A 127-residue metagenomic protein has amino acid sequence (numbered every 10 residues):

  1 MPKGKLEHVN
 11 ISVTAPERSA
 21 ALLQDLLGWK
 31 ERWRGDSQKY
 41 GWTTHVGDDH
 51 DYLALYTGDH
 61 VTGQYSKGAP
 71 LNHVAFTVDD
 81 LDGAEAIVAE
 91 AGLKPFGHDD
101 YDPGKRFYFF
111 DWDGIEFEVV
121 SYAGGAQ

Functional and structural regions predicted by a protein language model:
M1-A20, L71-F76, A123-Q127: N-terminal beta-strand motif that seeds the catalytic metal site of vicinal oxygen chelate
P2, A89-Q127: Vicinal oxygen chelate
N10-L53: Core segments of cupin and vicinal oxygen chelate
D25-L26, I87-A91: Short amphipathic alpha-helices in soluble, non-transmembrane regions that often serve as interface/regulatory elements
Y40, P70, P103: Exposed loop/turn and edge beta-strand positions of beta-sandwich/beta-sheet ligand-binding modules
D49-L53, H60-T62, L81-G83: Short, charged/polar surface micro-motifs in flexible loops or helix N-caps
A54-Y56, E118: Conserved beta-strand in the GNAT
K67, V74-V88: Mid-chain, well-packed structural core segment of small domains
